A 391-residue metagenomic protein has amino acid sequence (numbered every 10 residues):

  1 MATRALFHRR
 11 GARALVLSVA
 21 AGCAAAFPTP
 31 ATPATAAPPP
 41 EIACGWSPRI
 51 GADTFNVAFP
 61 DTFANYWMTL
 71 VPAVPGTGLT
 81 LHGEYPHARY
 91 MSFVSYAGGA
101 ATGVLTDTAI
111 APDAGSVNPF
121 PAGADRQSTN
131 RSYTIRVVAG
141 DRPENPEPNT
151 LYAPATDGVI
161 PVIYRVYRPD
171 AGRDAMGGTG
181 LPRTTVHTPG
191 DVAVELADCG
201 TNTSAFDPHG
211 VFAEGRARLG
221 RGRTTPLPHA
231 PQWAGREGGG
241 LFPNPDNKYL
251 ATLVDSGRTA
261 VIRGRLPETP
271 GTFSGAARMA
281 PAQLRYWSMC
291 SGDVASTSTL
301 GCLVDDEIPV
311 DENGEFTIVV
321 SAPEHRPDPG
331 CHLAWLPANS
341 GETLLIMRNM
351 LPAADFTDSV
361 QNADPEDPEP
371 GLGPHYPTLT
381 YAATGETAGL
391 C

Functional and structural regions predicted by a protein language model:
A2-A36: Secretory targeting and sorting signals
A37-C391: A compositional/structural signature for long, glycine/proline-rich flexible linkers and loops on extracytoplasmic
